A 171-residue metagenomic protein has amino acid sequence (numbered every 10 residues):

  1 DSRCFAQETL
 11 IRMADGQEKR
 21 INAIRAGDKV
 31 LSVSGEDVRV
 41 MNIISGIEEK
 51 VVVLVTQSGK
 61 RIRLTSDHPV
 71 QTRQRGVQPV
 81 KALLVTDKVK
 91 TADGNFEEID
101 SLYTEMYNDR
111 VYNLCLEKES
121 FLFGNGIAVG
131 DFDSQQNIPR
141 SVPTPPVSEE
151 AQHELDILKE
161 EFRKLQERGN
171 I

Functional and structural regions predicted by a protein language model:
D1-I171: HINT superfamily self-processing domains
